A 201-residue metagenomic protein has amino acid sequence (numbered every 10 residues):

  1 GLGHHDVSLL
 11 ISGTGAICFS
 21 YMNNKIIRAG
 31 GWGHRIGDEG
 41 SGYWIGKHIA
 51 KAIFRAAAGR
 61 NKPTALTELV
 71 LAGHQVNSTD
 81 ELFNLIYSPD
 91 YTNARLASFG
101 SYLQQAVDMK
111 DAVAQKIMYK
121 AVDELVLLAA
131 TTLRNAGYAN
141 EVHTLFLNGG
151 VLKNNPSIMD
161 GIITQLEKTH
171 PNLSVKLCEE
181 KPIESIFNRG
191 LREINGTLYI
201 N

Functional and structural regions predicted by a protein language model:
G1-S8, K51-N201: ATP-binding/phosphotransfer module of carbohydrate and carboxylate kinases, centering on a glycine-rich
G1-T64: Phosphate-binding/catalytic loop of phosphoryl-transfer enzymes
